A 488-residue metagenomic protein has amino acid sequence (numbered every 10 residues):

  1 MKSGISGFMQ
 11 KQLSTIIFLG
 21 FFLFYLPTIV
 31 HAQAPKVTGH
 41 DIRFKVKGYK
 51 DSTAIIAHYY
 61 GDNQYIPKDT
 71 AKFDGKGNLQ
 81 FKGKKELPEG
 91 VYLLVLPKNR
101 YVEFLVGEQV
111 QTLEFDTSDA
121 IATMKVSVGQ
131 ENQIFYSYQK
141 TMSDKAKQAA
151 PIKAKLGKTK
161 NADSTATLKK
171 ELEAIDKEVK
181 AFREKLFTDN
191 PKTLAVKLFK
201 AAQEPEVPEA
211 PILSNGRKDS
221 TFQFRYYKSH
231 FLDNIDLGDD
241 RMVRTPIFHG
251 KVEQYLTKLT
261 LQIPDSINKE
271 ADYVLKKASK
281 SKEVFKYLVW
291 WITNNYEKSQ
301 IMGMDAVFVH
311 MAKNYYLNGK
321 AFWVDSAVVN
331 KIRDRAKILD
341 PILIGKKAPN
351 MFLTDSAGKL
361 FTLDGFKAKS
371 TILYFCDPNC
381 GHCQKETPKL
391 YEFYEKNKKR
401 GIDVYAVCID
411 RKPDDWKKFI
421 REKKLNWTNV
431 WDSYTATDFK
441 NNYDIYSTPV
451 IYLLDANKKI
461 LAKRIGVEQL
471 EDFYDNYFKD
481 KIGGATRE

Functional and structural regions predicted by a protein language model:
M1-F44, E488: Bacterial Sec-dependent N-terminal signal peptides
A32-P191, A201-A202, E206-G238: A non-transmembrane, solvent-exposed segment enriched in polar/low-complexity residues
L93, S447-V450, A456-R487: Non-catalytic, surface beta->alpha helical segment in thiol-disulfide oxidoreductase systems
S220-E283, V289: Structured, charged N-terminal subsegments at the starts of enzyme catalytic cores and at intra-chain domain/subunit
K298-T354, K359, D364-F366, E395 (+4 more regions): N-proximal helix/coil linker or "cap" segments that precede and/or mark the start of modular domains
P349, I420-N457: Short, internal strand/loop/helix patches that form the active-site neighborhood or redox-interaction surface
F361-L390, D403-Y405: Short active-site neighborhood of thiol/selenol oxidoreductases, capturing the structured segment around
Q384-R421, T435-N441: Structural microenvironment flanking redox-active thiols in thiol-disulfide oxidoreductases
